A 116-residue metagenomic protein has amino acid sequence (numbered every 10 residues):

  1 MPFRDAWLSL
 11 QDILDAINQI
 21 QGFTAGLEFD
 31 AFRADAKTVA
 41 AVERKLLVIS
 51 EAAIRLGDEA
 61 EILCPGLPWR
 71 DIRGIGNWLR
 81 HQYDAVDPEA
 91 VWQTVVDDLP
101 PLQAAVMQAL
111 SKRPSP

Functional and structural regions predicted by a protein language model:
M1-P116: Solvent-exposed interaction patches of small proteins and small membrane subunits
